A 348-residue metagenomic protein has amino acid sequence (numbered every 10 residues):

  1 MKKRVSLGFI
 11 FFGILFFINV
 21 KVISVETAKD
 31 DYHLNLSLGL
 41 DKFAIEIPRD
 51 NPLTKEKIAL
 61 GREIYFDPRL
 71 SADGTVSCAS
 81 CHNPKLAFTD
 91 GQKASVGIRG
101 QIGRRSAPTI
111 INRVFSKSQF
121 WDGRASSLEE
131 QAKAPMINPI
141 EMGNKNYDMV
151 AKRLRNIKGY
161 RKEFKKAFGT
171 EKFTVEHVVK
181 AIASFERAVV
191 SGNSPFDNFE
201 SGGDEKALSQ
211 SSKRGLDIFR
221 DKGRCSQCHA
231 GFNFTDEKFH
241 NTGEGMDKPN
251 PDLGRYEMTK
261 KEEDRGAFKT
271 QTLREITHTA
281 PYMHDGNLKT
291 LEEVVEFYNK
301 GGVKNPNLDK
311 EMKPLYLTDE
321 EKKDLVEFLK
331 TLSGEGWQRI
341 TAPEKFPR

Functional and structural regions predicted by a protein language model:
M1-F9: Bacterial N-terminal signal peptides that target proteins for export
V5-S6, L15-R348: Periplasmic c-type cytochrome electron-transfer domains
F11-G13: Short N-terminal alpha-helical targeting/association segments
